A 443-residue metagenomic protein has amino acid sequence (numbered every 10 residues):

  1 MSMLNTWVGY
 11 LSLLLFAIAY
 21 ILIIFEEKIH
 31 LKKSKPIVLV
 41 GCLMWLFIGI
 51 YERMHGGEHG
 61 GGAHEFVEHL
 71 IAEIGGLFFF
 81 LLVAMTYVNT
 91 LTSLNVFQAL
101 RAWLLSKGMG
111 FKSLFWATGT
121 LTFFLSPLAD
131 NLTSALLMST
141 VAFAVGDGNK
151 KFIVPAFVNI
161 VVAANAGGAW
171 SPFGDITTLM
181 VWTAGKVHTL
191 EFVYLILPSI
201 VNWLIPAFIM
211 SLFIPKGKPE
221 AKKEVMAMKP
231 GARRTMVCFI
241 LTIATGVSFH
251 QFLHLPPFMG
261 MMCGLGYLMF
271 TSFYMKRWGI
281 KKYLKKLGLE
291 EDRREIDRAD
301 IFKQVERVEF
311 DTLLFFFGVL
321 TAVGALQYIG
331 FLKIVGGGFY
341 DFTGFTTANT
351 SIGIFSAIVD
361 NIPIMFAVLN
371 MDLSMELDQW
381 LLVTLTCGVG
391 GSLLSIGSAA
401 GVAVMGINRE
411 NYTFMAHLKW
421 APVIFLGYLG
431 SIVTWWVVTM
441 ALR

Functional and structural regions predicted by a protein language model:
M1-V8, I29-S34, G60-G75, T189-P198 (+5 more regions): Interfacial loop-to-helix junctions that mark the boundaries of transmembrane helices in multi-pass membrane
M3-L15, A72-V83, S126-A135, L195-P206 (+2 more regions): Structural signature of hydrophobic alpha-helical transmembrane segments
S12-I24, V40-G49, L81-N89, L121-F123 (+7 more regions): Hydrophobic core segments of alpha-helical transmembrane domains in multi-pass membrane transport and ion-translocation
L13-T86, A99-W103, K107, M262-T321 (+1 more regions): Hydrophobic transmembrane alpha-helices of multi-pass solute/ion transporters
E58-V154, E306-S374: Membrane-embedded alpha-helical segments and adjacent helix-loop junctions characteristic of multi-pass solute
T133-A144, F157-V158, S171-G185, I334-G337 (+3 more regions): Re-entrant/interfacial helical elements at transmembrane boundaries that shape and gate the permeation pathway
G148-I240, A244-F252, A403-T434: Membrane-core helix-loop-helix motifs of multi-pass transport proteins
V193-S199, T347-R443: C-terminal transmembrane helix pair
